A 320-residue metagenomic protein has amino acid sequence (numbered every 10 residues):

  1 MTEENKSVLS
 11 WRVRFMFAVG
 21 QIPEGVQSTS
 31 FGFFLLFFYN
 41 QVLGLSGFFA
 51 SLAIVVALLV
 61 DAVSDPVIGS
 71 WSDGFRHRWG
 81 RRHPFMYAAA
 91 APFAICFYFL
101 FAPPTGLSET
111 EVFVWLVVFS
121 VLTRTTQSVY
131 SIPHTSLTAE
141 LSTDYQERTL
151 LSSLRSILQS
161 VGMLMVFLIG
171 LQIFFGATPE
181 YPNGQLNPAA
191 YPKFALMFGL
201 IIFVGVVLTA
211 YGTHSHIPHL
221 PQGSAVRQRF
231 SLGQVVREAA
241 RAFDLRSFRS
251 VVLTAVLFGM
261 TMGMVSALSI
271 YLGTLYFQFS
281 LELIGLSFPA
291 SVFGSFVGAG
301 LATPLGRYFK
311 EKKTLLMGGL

Functional and structural regions predicted by a protein language model:
T2-L320: Membrane-embedded alpha-helical bundles of multi-pass transporters/translocases, especially carrier/permease families
